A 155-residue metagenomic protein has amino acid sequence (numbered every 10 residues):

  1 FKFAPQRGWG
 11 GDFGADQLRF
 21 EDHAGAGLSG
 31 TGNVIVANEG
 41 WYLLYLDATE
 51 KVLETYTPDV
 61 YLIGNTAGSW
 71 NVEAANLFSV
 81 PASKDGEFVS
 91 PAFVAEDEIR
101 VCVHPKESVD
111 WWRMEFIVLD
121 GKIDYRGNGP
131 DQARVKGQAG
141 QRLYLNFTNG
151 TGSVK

Functional and structural regions predicted by a protein language model:
F1-K155: Insoluble glucan recognition modules
